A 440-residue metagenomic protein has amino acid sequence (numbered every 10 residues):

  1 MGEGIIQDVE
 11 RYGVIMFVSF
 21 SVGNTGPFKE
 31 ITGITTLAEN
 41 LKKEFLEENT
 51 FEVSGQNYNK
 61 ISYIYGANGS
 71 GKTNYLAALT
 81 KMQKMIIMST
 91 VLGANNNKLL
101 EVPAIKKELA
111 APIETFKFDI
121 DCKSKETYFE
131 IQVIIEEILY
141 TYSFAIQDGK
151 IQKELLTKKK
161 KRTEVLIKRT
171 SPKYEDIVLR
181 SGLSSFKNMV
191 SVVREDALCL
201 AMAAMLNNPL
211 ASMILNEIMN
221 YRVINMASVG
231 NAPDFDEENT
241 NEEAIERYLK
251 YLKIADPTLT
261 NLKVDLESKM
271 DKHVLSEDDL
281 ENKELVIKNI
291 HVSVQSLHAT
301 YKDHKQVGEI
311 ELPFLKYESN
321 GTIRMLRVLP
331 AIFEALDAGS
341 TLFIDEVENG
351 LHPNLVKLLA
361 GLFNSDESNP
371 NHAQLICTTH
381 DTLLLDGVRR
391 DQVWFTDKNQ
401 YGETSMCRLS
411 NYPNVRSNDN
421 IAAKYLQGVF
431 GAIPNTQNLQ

Functional and structural regions predicted by a protein language model:
G2-T90, K302-T436: Switch/communication elements of ASCE P-loop NTPase nucleotide-binding domains
G4, E10, G23, N231-Y317 (+2 more regions): Extended helical coiled-coil dimerization/tether regions that scaffold and oligomerize large DNA-maintenance assemblies
I15, K29, S124-E126, E137-L139 (+4 more regions): Coil-to-beta-strand transition motifs
F17, Y140-R162, Y174-S181, M270-L297 (+2 more regions): Short, well-ordered strand-loop elements centered on a beta-strand within folded domains, enriched for acidic residues
V22, I131-E137, K158, H298-K305 (+1 more regions): Short acidic, glycine-rich loop/turn motifs
G33, E130, T141-S143, E284 (+1 more regions): Short, surface-exposed charged micro-motifs
G55-N57, Y63, A67, L76-T141 (+1 more regions): Conserved P-loop NTP-binding catalytic core
I135-H273: Electropositive, glycine-dotted interaction segments that contact anionic polymers or phosphate-rich ligands
